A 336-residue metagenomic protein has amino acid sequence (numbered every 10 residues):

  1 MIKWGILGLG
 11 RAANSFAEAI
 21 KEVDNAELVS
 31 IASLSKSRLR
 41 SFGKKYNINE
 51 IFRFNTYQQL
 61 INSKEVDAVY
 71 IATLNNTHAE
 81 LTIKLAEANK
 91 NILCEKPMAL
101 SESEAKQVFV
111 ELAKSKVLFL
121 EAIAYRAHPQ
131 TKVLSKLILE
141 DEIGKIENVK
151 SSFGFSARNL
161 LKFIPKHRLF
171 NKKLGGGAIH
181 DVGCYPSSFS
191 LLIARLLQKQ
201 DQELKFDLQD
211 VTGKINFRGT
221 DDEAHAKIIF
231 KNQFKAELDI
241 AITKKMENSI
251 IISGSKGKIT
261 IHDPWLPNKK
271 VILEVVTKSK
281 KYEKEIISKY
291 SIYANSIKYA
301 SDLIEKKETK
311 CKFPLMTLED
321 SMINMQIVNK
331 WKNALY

Functional and structural regions predicted by a protein language model:
M1-Y46: N-terminal Rossmann-like dinucleotide-binding module
Y46-E111: Beta-loop-alpha module in the N-terminal Rossmann-like domain of NAD(P)-dependent dehydrogenases, especially those
A68-Y70, K231, E285, Y299-Y336: C-terminal helix-rich "cap/oligomerization" subdomain common to oxidoreductases
C94, F119-E121, I261: Hydrophobic residues in well-ordered beta-strands that form the structural core
K106-A124, K145-E147: Rossmann-fold dehydrogenase core element
R126-K205: Predominantly a Rossmann-like dinucleotide-binding segment in NAD(P)-dependent oxidoreductases
S188-P267, K298-E308: Contiguous beta-strand/loop segments that form the cofactor/metal-binding neighborhood of enzyme cores
